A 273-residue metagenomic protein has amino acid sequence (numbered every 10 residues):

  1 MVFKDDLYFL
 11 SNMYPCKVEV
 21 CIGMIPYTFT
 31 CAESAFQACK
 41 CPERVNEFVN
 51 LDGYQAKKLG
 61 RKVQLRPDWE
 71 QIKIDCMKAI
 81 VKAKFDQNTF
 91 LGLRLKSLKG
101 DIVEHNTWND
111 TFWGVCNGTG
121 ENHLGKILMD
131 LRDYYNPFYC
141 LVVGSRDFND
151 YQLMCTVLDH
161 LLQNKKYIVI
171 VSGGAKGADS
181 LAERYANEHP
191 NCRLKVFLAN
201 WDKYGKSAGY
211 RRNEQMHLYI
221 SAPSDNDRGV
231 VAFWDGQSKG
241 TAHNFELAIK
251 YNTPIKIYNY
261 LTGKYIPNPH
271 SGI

Functional and structural regions predicted by a protein language model:
M1-P137: Charged, low-complexity intrinsically disordered segments
F138-Y139, D147-I273: Acidic/glycine-enriched connector segments
